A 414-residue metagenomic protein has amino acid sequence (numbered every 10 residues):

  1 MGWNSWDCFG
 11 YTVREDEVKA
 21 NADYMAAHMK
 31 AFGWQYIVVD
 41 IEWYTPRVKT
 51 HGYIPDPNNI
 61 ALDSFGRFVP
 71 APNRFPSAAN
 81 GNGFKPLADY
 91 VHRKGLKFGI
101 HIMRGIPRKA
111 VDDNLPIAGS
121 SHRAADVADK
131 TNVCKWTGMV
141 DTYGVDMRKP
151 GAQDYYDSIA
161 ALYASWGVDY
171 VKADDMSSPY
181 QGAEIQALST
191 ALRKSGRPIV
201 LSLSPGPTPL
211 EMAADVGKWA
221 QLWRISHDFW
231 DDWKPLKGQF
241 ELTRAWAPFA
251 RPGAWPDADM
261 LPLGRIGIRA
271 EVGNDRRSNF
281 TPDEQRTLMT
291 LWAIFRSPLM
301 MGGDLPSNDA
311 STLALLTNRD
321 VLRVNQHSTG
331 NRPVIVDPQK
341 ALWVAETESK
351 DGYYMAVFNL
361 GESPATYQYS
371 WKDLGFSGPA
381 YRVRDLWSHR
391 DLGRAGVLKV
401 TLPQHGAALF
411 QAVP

Functional and structural regions predicted by a protein language model:
M1-S5, Q35-D40, T45, K97-I102 (+8 more regions): Structural recognition of the beta-strand scaffold that forms the well-ordered cores of secreted hydrolase catalytic
A26-Y90, K94-A164, V168-D175, G182: Aromatic-lined carbohydrate-binding/catalytic grooves of carbohydrate-active enzymes
L96-V111, S178, R193-L210: Aromatic-lined carbohydrate-recognition surfaces of secreted/lumenal glycan-active proteins
D126-C134, D146-R148, D154, P198-D304: Glycan-recognition surfaces
R286, W292-F295, M300-G302, V336-F376: Carbohydrate-binding surface patches
T287-I335: Catalytic cores of secreted or luminal carbohydrate-active enzymes
D373-S388: Solvent-exposed beta-hairpin/edge-strand motifs
G393-P414: C-terminal beta-strand-rich structural cap/linker in extracellular carbohydrate-active enzymes
